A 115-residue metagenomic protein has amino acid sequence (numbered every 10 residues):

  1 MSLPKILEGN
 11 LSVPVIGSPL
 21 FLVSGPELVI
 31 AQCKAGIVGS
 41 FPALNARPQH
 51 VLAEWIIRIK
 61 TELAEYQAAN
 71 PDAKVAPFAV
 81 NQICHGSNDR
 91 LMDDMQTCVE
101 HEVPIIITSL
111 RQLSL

Functional and structural regions predicted by a protein language model:
M1-L115: Active-site entrance/lid segments in N-terminal catalytic domains of soluble metabolic enzymes
